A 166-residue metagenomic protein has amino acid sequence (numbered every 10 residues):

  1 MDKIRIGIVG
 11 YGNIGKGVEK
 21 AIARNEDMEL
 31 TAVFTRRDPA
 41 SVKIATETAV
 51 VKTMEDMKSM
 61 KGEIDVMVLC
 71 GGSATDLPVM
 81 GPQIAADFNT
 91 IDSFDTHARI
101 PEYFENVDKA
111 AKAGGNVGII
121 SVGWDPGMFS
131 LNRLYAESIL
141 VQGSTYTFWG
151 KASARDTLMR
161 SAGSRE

Functional and structural regions predicted by a protein language model:
I6-I8, L69: Hydrophobic Val/Ile/Leu positions in short beta-strands of Rossmann-like dinucleotide-binding domains
Y11: Glycine-rich Rossmann-fold phosphate-binding loop(s) that bind the pyrophosphate of adenine dinucleotide cofactors
G15-K16: N-terminal Rossmann-fold NAD(P) dinucleotide-binding loop
R24-A45: NAD(P)-binding Rossmann-fold cofactor-contacting core
A49-D56: Short acidic-hydrophobic, aromatic-tinged amphipathic segments that line or gate anion-handling sites
M57-V66, A74-S93: Rossmann-fold NAD(P) dinucleotide-binding segment
F94-G118: Rossmann-fold NAD(P)-binding glycine/threonine-rich loop
W124-D125, F129-E166: Conserved anion/nucleotide-ligand pocket segment
